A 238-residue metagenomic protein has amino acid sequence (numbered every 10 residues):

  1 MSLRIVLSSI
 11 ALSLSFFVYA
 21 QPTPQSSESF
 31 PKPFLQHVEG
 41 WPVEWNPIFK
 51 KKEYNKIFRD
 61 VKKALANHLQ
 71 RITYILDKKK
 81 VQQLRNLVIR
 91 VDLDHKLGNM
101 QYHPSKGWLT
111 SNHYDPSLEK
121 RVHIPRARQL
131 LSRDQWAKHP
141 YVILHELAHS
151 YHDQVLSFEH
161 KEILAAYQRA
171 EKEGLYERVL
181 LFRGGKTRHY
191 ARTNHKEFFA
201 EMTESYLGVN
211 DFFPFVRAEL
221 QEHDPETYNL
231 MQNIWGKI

Functional and structural regions predicted by a protein language model:
M1-L7: Bacterial N-terminal signal peptides that target proteins for export
V18-P22: Boundary at the C-terminal end of the N-terminal hydrophobic targeting segment
T23-K62: N-terminal mature-domain "stem" immediately C-terminal to a signal peptide or N-terminal signal-anchor/transmembrane
K32, A137-Y141, H189: Alpha-helical hydrophobic/aromatic positions enriched in membrane-embedded helices and signal peptides
N46, K51-K172, Y228: Acidic/His-rich structured neighborhood in mature extracellular/periplasmic domains
S111-L118, R133, Y167-I238: Metalloprotease/metallohydrolase-associated module, dominated by Zn2+-dependent proteases
